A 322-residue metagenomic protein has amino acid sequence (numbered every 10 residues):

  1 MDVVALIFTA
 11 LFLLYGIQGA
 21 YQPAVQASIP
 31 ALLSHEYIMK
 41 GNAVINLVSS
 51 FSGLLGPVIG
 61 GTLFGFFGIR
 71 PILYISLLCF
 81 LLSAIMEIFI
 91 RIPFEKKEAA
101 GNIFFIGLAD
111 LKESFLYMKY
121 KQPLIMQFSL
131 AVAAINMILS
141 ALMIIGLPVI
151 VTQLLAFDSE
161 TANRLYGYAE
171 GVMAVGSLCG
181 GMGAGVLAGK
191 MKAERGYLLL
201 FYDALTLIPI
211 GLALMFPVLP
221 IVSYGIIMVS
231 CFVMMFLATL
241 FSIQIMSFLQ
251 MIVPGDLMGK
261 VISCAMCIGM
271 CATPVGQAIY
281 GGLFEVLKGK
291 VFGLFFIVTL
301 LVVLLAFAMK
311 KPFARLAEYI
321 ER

Functional and structural regions predicted by a protein language model:
D2-V3, G65-L73, L287-V291: Transmembrane helix interruption/hinge and helix-loop junction motifs
V4, K112, T152-R322: C-terminal transmembrane bundle of multi-pass solute transporters/carriers
A5-G65, C79, F128, I135-I145 (+4 more regions): Substrate-agnostic recognition of the 12-TM MFS/MFS-like secondary transporter fold
I7, L124-S129, G196, I227: Hydrophobic alpha-helix/TM-entry signal in multi-pass membrane transporters
A27-A31, L73-I103, K310-R322: Helix-loop junctions on the cytosolic side of multi-pass membrane transporters, especially the intracellular loop
F67-Y74, L116-G181: A single, central transmembrane helix in multi-pass transporters
F89, K97-E98, M126-S129, G146 (+3 more regions): Short, hydrophobic secondary-structure boundary micro-motifs
P93-L130: Juxtamembrane intracellular "pre-TM" segments in multi-pass secondary transporters
